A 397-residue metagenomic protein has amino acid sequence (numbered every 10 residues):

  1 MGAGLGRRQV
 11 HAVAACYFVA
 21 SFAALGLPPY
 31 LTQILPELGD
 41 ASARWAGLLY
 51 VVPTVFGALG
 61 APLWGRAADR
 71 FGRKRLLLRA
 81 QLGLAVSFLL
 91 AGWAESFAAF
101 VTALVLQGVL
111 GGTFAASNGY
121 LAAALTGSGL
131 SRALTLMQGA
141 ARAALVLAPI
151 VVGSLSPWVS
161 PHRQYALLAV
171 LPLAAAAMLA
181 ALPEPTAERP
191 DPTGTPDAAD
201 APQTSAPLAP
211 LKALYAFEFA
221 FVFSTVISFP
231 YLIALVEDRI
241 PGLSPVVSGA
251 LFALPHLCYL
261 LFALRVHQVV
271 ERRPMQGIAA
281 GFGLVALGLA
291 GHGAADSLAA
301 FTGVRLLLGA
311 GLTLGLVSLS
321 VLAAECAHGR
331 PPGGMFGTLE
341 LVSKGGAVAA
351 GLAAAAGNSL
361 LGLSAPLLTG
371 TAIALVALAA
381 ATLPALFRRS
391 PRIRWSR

Functional and structural regions predicted by a protein language model:
G4-V51, K212-A213, F217, F221-P241 (+1 more regions): Helix-loop boundary and gating motifs at the non-cytosolic
F18, A99-G112, A300-L314: Hydrophobic core of transmembrane alpha-helices in multi-pass small-molecule transporters, especially MFS/SLC-type
T54-P62, G112, L145-V146, H256-L264 (+1 more regions): Residue-level signature of mid-helix packing/kink "hotspots" within the transmembrane helices of 12-pass Major
G60-G72, F262-P274: Helix-to-loop junctions at the C-terminal end of transmembrane segments in multipass secondary transporters
R75-L89, Q276-A290: Structural signature of the two symmetry-related core transmembrane helices
V105-A141: Cytoplasmic helix-loop-helix junction between adjacent transmembrane helices in 12-TM secondary transporters
T113-L125, L314-H328: Intracellular juxtamembrane helix-capping segments at the cytosolic ends of symmetry-related transmembrane helices
R330-L360: A late C-terminal transmembrane helix in Major Facilitator Superfamily
